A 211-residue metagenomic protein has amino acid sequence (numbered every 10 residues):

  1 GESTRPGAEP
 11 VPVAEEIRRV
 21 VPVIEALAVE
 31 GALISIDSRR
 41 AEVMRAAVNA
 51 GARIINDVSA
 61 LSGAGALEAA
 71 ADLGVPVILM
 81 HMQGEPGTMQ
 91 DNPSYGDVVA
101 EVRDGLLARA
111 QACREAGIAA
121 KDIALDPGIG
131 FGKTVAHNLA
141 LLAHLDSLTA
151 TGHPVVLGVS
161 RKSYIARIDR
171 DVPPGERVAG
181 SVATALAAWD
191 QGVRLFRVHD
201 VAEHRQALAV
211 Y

Functional and structural regions predicted by a protein language model:
T4-L33, R39-E42, V48-N49, R53-A112 (+1 more regions): Active-site-adjacent loop and "lid" segments of alpha/beta metabolic enzymes
A116-I118: Short coil/turn linkers that connect adjacent helices within long alpha-helical scaffolds, especially alpha-solenoid
A120-D122: Short acidic capping loops at alpha-helix termini that bridge into adjacent secondary structure
I129: Active-site metal-binding loops of divalent metal-dependent hydrolases
